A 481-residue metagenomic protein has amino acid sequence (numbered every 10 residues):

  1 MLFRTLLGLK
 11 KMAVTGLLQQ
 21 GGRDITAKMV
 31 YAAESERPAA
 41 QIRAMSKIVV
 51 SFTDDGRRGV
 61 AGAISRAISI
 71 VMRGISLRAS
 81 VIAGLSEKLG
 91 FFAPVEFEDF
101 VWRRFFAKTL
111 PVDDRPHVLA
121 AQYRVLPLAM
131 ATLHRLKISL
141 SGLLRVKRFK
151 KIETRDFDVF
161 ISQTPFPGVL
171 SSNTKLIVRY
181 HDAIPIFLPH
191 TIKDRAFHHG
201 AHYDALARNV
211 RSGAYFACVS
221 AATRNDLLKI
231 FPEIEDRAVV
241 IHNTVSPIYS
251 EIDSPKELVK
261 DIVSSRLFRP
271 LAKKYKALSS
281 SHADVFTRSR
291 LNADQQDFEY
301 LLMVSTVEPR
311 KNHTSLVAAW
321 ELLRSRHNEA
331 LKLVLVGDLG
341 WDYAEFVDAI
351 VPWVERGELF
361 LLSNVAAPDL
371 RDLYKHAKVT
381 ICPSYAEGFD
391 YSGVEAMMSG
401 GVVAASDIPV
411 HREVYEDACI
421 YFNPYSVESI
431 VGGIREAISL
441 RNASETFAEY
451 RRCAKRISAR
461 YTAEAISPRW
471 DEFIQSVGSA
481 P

Functional and structural regions predicted by a protein language model:
M1-P481: Carbohydrate transferase catalytic cores enriched for Leloir-type hexosyltransferases
